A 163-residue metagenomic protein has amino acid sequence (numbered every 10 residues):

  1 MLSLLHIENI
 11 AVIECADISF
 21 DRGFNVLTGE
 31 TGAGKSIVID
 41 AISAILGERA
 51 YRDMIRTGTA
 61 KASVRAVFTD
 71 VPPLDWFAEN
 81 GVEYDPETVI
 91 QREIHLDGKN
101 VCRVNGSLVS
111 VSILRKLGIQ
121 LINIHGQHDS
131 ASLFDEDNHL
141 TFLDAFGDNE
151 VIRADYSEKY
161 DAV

Functional and structural regions predicted by a protein language model:
L4-I7, A11-A145, N149-V163: Gly/Lys-enriched N-terminal cap/neck module of very large, oligomeric protein machines
